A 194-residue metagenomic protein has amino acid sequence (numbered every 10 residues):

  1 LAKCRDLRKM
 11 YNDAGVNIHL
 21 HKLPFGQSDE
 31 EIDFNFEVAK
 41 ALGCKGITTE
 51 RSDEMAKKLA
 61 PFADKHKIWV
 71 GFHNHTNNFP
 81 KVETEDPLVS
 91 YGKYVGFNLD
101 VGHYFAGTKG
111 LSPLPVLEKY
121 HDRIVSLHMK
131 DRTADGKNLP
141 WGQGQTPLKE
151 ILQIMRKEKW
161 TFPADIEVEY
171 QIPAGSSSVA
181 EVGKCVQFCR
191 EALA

Functional and structural regions predicted by a protein language model:
K3, E31, M55, Q143-P147 (+1 more regions): Soluble or luminal CAZymes and related metallo-dependent hydrolases
C4-R5, M10-L99, F105-T108: Active-site acidic/histidine proton-transfer and metal-coordination neighborhood in alpha/beta enzyme cores
K40, E85, S90-A194: Histidine-acidic metal/acid-base catalytic patches
